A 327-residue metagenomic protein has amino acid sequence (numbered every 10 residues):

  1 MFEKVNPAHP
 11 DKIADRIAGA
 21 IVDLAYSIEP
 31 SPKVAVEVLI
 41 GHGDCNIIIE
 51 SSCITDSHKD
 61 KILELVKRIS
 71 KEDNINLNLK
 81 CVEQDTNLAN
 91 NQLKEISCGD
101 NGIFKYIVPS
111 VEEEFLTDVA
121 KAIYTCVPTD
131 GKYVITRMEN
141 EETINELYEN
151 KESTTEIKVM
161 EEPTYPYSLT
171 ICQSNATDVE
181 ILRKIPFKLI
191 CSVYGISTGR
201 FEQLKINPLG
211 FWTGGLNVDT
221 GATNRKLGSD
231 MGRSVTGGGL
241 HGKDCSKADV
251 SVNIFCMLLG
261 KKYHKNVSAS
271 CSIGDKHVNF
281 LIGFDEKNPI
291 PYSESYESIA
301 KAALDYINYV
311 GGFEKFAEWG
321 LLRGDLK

Functional and structural regions predicted by a protein language model:
M1-A35: N-terminal, positively charged regions that mediate nucleic acid binding
M1-A8, E37, D44-C53, N101-P109 (+4 more regions): Short glycine-rich or small-residue beta-strand-to-loop segments that form or flank ligand, phosphate, metal/Fe-S
I17-A25, K59-D73, P186-S197, S251-Y263 (+2 more regions): Short, non-transmembrane amphipathic alpha-helical segments
P30-C45, E149-P163, K265-L281: Short edge beta-strands and adjacent turn/loop segments
I40, D44, K71-N217, E318: Glycine-rich, mobile lid/loop segments that gate access to catalytic sites or pores
T55-I62, T177-I185, N288-E294: Short, conserved charged micro-motifs
R225-V267: C-terminal catalytic subdomain
H264-K327: Internal helix-turn-beta structural module
